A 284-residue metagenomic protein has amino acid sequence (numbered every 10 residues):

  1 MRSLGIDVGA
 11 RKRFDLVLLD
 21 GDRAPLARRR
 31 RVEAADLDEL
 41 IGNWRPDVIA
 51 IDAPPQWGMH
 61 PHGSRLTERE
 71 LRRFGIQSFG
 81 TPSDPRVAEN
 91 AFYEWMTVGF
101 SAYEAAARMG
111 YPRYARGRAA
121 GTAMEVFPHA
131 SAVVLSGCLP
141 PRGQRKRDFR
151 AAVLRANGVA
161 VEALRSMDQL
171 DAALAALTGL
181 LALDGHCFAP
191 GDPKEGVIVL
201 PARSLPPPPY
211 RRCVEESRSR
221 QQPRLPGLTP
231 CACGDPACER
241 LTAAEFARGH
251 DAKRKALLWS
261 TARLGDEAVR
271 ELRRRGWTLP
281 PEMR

Functional and structural regions predicted by a protein language model:
M1-L225: Phosphate- and other anionic-substrate recognition elements at nucleic-acid/protein interfaces
D15, D20-D22, R45, D235 (+2 more regions): A general secondary-structure boundary signal
D171, L228-P230, A268, M283: A broadly structural signal marking compact, well-ordered functional cores that mediate small-ligand/cofactor/substrate
S217, R254-K255, L272: Long, compositionally biased, charged low-complexity segments
P223-S260: BZIP DNA-binding basic region
L225, R275-L279, M283: Short, aromatic- and cysteine-enriched interfacial helices/patches that mediate contacts at lipid membranes
A247-H250, A268, W277: Generic detector of short, aliphatic-rich beta-strand segments that form the cores of beta-sheets in diverse domain
